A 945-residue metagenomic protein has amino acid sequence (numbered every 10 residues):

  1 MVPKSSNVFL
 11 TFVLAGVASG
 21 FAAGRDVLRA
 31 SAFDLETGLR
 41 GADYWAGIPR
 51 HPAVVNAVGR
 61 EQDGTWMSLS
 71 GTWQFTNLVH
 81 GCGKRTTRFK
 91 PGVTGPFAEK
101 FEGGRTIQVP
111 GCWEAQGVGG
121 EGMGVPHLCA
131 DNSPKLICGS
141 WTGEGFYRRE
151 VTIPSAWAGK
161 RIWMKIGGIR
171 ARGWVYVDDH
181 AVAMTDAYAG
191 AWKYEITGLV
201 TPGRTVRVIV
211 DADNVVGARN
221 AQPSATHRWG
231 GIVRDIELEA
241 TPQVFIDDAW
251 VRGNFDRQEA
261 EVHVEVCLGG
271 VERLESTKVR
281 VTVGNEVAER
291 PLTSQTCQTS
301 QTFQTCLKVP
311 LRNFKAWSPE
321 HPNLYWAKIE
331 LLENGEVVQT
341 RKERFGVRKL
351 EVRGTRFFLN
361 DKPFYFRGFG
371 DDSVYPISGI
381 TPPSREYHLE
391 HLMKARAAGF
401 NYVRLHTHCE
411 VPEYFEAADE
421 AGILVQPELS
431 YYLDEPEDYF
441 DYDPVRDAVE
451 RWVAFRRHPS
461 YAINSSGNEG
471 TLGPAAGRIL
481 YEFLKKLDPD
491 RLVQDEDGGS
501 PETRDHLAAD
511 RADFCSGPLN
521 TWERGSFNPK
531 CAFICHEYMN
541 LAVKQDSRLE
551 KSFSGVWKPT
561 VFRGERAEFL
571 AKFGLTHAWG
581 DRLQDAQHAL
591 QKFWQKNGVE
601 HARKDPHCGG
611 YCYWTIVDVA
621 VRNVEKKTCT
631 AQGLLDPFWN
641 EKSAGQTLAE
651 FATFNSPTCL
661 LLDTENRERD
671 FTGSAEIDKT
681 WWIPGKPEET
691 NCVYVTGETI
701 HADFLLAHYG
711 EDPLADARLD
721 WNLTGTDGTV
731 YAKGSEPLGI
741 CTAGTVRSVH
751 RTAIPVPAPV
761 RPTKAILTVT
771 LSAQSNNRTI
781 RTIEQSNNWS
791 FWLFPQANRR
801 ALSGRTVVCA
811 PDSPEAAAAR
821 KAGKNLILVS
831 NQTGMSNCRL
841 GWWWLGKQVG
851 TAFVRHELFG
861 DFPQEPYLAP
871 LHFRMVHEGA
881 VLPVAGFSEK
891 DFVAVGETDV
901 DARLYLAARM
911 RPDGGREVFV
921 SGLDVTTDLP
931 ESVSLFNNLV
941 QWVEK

Functional and structural regions predicted by a protein language model:
A23-K165, V216, N220-A225, W229-I232 (+2 more regions): Extended carbohydrate-recognition surfaces in non-catalytic/accessory domains of CAZymes and lectin-like proteins
G24-V27, G59, T76-L78, A115-G120 (+7 more regions): Accessory beta-strand-rich segments of carbohydrate-active enzymes
R40, E61-R85, I169, R228-G231 (+3 more regions): Substrate-binding clefts and catalytic carboxylate motifs of secreted carbohydrate-active enzymes
V175-V177, A260-T293, A327, E698-L738 (+2 more regions): Beta-strand-rich binding/interaction modules
T201-R204, G269-R353, A758-S775, I783-R799: Extended acidic/polar, glycine-enriched regions that form or flank non-catalytic beta-rich accessory modules
A249-W250, K328-A395, F791: N-terminal carbohydrate-binding accessory modules
H263-E265, E390-K394, Y402-W639: Substrate-binding/catalytic cleft of secreted carbohydrate-active enzymes, primarily glycoside hydrolases
L487, P762, Q832-S934: Catalytic beta-strand/loop cores that center a nucleophilic Ser/Cys/Thr and support acyl-enzyme chemistry
